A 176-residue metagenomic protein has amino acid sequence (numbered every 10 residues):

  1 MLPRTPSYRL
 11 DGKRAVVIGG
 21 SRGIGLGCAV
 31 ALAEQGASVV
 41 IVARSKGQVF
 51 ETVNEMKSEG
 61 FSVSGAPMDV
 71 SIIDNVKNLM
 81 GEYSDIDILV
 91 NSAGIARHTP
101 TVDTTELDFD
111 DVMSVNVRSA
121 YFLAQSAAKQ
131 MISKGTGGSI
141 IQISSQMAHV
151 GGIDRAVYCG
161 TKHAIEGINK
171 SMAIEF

Functional and structural regions predicted by a protein language model:
R14, S21-G23: Conserved glycine-rich cofactor-binding loop
Q35-E51: Conserved glycine-rich Rossmann-like NAD(P)H-binding loop of the short-chain dehydrogenase/reductase
V76, P100-T101, T105-D110: Substrate-binding pocket helix/loop in short-chain dehydrogenase/reductase
V102, V150-A156: Active-site loop immediately N-terminal to the catalytic Tyr-X3-Lys motif of short-chain dehydrogenase/reductase
A124, T161, N169: Active-site helix of classical SDR
K129, I174-E175: Alpha-helical segment proximal to the catalytic Tyr-Lys
S145: Residue(s) in the substrate-gating loop at a strand-loop-helix junction that position the organic substrate next
